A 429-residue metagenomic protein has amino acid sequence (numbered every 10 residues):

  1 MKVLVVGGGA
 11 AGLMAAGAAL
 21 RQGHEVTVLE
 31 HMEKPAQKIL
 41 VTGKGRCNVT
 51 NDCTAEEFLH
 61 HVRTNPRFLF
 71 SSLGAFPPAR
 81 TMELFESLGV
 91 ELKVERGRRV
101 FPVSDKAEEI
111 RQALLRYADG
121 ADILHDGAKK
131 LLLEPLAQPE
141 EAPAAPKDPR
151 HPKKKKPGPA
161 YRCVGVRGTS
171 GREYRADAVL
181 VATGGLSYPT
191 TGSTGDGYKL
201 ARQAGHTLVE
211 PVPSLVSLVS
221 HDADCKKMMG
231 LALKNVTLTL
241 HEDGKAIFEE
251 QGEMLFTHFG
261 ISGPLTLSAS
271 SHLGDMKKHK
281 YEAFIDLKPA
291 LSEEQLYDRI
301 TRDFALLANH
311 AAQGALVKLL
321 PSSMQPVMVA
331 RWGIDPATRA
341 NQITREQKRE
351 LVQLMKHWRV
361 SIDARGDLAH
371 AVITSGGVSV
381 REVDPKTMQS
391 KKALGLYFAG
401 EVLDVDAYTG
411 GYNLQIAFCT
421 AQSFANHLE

Functional and structural regions predicted by a protein language model:
K2-V28, F424-L428: N-terminal Rossmann-like FAD-binding beta1-loop-alpha1 element of flavoenzymes
L4-V6, L29, E173-S187, A201-R202 (+3 more regions): Short hydrophobic core segments
L20-K44: Glycine-rich FAD pyrophosphate-binding loop
E33-V41, V49, A55-E56, E91 (+2 more regions): An anion/pyrophosphate-binding glycine-rich loop and adjacent beta-alpha core in soluble alpha-beta enzymes
R46-V94: Glycine-rich active-site loop/strand segments that organize a redox cofactor
G74-A178: Feature captures the FAD/FMN-dependent oxidoreductase FAD-binding
L124-G127, L132, P149, K153-K154 (+1 more regions): A glycine-rich dinucleotide-binding beta-alpha-beta segment and adjacent secondary-structure elements that constitute
A178-D224: Glycine-rich loop(s) and the adjacent beta-strand/alpha-helix scaffold that form part
